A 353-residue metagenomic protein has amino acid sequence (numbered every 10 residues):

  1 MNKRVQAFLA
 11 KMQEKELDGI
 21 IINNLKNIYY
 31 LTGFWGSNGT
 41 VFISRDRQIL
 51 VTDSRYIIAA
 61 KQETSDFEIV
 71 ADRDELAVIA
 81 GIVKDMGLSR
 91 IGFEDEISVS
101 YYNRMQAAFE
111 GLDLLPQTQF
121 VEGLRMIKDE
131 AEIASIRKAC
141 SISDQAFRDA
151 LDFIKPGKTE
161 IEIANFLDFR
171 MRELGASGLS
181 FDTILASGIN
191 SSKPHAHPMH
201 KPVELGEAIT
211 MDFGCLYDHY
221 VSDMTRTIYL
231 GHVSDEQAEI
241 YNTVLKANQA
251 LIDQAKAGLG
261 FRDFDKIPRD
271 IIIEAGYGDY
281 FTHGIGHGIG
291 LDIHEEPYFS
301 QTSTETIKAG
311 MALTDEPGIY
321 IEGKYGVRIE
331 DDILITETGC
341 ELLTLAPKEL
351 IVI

Functional and structural regions predicted by a protein language model:
M1-I353: Active-site neighborhoods and metal-handling regions in enzymes and metal-associated proteins
